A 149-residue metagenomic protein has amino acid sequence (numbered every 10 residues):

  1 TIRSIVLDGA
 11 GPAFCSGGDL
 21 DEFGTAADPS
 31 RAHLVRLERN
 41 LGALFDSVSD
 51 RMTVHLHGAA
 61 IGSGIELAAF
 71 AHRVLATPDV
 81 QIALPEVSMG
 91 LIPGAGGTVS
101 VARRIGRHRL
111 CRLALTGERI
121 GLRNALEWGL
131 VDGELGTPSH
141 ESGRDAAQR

Functional and structural regions predicted by a protein language model:
T1-I2, P12-A13, D21-S30, R103-I105 (+3 more regions): Hydrophobic/basic alpha-helical segments enriched in Actinobacteria
T1-P29, A43-H57, T77-Q81: A structural preference for short, pocket-lining loop segments at secondary-structure junctions
P12, E66, F70, R112-R149: Amphipathic alpha-helical segments at domain termini/boundaries
G17, V35, R39, G62 (+1 more regions): Glycine-rich phosphate-binding loop at the start of an alpha helix
L41, F45, I61-A114: CoA-thioester-processing core
M52, R73-L75, E134: Short, well-ordered beta-strand core segments
